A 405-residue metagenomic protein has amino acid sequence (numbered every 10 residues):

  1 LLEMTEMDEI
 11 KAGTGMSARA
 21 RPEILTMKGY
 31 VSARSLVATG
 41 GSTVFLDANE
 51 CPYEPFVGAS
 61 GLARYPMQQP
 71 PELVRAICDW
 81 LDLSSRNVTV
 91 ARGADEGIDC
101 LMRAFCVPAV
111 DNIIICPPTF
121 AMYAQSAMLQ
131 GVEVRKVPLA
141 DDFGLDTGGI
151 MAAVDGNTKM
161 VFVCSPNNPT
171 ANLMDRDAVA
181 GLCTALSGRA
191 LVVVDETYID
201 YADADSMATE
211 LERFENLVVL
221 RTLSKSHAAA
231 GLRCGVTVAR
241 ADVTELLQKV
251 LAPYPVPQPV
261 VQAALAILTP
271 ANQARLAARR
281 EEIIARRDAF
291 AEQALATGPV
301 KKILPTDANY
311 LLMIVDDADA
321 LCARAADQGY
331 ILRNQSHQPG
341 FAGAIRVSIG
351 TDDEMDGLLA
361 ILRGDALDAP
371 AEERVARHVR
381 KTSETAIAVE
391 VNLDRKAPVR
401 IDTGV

Functional and structural regions predicted by a protein language model:
T5-D79: N-terminal "arm"/small-domain region of PLP-dependent enzymes with the aminotransferase-like
T5-E6, D177, D327-Q328, H337-A371: PLP-dependent enzyme catalytic core of the Aspartate aminotransferase-like
P70-N112, Q130: Phosphate-binding glycine-rich loop
A104-S126, A140: Conserved PLP-anchoring active-site segment centered on the Schiff-base-forming lysine
M128, L145-N157, P169-A229: Active-site pre-lysine segment of PLP-dependent enzymes
A202, L367-V405: Structural preference for solvent-exposed beta-strand-turn elements and adjacent flexible terminal/loop segments within
N216-A296, K302-I303: PLP-dependent aminotransferase class I/II
I283-R287, L295-Q328, I345, I349-T351: Conserved PLP-binding catalytic core of the aspartate aminotransferase-like
